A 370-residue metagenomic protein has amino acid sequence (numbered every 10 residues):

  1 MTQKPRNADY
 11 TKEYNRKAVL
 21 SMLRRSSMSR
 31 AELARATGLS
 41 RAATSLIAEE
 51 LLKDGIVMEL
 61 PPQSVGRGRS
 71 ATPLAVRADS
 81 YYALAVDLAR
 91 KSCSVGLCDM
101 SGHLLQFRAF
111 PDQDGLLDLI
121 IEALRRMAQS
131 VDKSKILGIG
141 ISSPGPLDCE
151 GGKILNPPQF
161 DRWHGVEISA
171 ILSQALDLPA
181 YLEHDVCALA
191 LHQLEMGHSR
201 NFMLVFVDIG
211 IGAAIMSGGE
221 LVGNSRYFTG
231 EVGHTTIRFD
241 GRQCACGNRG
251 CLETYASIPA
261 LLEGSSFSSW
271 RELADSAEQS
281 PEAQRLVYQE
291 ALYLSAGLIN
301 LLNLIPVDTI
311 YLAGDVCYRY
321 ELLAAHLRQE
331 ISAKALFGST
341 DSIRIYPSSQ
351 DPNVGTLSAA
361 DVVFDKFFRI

Functional and structural regions predicted by a protein language model:
M1-P62, G66-K135, G197-H198, C251-I370: ATP-binding/phosphotransfer module of carbohydrate and carboxylate kinases, centering on a glycine-rich
A83-D87, I136-G140, F202-F206, G212-A214: Short glycine-aspartate micro-motif
D99, C149, M216: Short, acidic, Ser/Thr-enriched surface-loop or helix-capping motifs
L104-N201, L322-A333: Glycine-rich phosphate-binding loop and adjoining helix at the ATP-binding site of ATP-dependent phosphoryl-transfer
F107-A109, W163-H164, A170-P281: Glycine/GP-enriched mid-protein hinge/lid loop-to-helix segment characteristic of carbohydrate kinases
P146-C149, C187-A190, G212-A213, V222 (+2 more regions): Short, active-site-adjacent cap segments at secondary-structure transitions
